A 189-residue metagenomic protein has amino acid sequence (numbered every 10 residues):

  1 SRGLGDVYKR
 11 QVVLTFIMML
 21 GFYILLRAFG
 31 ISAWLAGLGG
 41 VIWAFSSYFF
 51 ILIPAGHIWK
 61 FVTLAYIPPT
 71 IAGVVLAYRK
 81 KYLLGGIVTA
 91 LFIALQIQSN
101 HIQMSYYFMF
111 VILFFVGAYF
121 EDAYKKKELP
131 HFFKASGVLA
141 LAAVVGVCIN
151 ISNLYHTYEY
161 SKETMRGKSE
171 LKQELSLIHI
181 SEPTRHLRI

Functional and structural regions predicted by a protein language model:
G3-Y8, H179-H186: Short, small-residue-biased leader/transition segments that mark boundaries at the very start of proteins
R10-Q11, W59: Alpha-helical transmembrane segments of multi-pass integral membrane proteins
Q11-V12, F132: A generic secondary-structure micro-motif detector that highlights 1-2 residue hydrophobic/ambivalent hotspots embedded
F16-F29, A33-D122, A135-T157: Membrane-embedded helix bundles of polyisoprenyl
K125-K134: Membrane-interfacial, low-structure loops and terminal tails that flank and connect transmembrane helices in multi-pass
T157-L177: Extracytoplasmic catalytic-loop and juxtamembrane helix elements of membrane-embedded, polyprenol/dolichol-linked
I189: Cytosolic catalytic cores of cyclic-nucleotide second-messenger enzymes
